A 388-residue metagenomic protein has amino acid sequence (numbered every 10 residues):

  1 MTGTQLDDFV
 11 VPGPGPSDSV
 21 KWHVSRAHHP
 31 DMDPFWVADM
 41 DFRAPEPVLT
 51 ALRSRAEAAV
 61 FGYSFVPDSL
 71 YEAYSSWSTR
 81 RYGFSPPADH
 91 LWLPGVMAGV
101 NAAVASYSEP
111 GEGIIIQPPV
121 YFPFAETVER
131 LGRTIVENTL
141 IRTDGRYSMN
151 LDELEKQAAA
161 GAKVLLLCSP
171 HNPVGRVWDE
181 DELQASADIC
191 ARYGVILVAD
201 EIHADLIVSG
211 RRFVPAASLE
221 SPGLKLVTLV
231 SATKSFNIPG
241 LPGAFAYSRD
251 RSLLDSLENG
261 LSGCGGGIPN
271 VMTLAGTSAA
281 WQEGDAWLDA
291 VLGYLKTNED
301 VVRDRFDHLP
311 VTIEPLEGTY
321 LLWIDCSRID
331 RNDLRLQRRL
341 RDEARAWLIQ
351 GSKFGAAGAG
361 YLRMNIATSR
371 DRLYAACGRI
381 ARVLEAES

Functional and structural regions predicted by a protein language model:
T2-G95, A102, A280, E387-S388: N-terminal small-domain helix-loop-helix segment of the aminotransferase-like
F61-D188, D205-L206, R211-L219: Conserved core of the PLP fold type I
L131, R192-Y193, L309, A344: Helix C-cap/helix->beta junction micro-motif
K225-D307, T312-E317: PLP-dependent aminotransferase class I/II
L295-K296, L309-E343: Conserved PLP-binding catalytic core of the aspartate aminotransferase-like
D330-N332, R339-L348, F354-S388: PLP-dependent enzyme catalytic core of the Aspartate aminotransferase-like
